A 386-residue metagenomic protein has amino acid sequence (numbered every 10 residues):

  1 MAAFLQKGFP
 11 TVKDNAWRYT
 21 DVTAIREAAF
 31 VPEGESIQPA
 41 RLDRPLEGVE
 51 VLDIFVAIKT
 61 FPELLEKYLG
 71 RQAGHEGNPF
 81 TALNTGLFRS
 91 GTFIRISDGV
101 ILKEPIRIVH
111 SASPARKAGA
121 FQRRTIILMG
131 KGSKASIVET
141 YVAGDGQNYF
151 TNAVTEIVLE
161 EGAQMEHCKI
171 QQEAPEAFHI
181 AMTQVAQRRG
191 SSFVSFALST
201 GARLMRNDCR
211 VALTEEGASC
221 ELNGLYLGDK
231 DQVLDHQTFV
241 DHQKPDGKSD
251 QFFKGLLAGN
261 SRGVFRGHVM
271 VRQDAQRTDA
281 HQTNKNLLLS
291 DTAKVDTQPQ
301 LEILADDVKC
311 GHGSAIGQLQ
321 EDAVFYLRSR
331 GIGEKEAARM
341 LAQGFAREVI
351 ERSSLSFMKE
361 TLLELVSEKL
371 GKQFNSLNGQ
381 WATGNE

Functional and structural regions predicted by a protein language model:
M1-T85, F252, L257-A258: N-terminal amphipathic, basic helical "cap/leader" segment at the start of enzyme domains
T60-I332, A346, I350-W381: Conserved beta-strand/loop scaffold segments within soluble protein domains that form the structured core and edges
